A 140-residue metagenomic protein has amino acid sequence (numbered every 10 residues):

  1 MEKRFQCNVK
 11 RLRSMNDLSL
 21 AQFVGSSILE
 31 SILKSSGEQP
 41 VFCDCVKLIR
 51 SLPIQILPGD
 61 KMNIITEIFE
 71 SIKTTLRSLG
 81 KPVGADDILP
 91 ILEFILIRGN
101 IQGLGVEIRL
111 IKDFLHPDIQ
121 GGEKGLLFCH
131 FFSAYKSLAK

Functional and structural regions predicted by a protein language model:
M1-E70, L126: Catalytic and GAP-homology cores of small GTPase regulators
P58-K140: Alpha-helical bundle/repeat cores within regulatory domains of eukaryotic proteins
